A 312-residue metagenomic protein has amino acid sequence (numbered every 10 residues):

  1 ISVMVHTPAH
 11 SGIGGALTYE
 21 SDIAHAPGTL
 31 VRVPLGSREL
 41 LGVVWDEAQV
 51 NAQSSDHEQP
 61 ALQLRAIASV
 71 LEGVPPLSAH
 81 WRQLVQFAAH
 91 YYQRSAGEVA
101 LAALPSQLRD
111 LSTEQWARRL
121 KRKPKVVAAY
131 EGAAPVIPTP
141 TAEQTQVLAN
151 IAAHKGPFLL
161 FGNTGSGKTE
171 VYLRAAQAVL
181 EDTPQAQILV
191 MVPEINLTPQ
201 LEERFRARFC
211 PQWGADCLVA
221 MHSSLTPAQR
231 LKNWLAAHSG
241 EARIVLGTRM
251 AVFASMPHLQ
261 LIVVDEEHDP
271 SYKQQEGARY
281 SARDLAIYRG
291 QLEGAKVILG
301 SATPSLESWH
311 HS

Functional and structural regions predicted by a protein language model:
I1-W309: Accessory, non-ATPase domains that flank or precede helicase/AAA+ motor cores in DNA-metabolism machines
